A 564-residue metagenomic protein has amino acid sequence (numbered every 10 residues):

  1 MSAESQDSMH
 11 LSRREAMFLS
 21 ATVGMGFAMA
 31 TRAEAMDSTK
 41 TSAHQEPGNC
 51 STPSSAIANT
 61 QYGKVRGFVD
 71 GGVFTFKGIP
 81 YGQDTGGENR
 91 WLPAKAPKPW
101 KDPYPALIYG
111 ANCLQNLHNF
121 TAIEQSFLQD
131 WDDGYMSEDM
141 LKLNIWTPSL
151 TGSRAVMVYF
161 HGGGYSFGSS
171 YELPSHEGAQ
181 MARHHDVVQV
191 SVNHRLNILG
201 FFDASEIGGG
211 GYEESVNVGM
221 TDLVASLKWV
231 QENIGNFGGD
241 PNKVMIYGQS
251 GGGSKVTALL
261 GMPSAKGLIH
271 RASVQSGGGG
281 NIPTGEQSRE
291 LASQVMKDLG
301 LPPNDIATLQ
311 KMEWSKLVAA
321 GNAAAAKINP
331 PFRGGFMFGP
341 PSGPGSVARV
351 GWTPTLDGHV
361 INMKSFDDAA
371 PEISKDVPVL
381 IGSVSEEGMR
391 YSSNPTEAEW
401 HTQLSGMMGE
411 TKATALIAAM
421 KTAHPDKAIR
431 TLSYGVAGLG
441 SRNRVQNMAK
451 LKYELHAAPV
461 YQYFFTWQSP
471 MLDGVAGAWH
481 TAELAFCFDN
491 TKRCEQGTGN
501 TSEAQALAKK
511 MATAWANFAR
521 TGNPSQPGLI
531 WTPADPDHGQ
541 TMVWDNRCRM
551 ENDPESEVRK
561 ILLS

Functional and structural regions predicted by a protein language model:
M1-E15, T22-V23: N-terminal secretory signal peptides
M17, M157, V224-L227, Q231 (+9 more regions): Non-transmembrane alpha-helical segments in soluble domains of secreted/periplasmic/extracellular proteins
A28-R32: C-terminal segment of classical bacterial N-terminal signal peptides
M36, K40-N217, P241, S385-E387 (+5 more regions): Non-catalytic accessory segments of hydrolases
E124-I306, M363, D367-S392, A457: Serine-hydrolase-like catalytic core of hydrolytic proteins
G280, K316-S502, A514: Substrate-gating cap/lid region and adjacent catalytic-acid/histidine neighborhood within extracellular/lumenal
N304-I306, A457-Y463, P524-L529: Acidic/polar loop patches that form or flank catalytic/metal-binding clefts of enzymes that bind anionic ligands
T532, D537-E557: C-terminal domain-tail junction helix/linker
